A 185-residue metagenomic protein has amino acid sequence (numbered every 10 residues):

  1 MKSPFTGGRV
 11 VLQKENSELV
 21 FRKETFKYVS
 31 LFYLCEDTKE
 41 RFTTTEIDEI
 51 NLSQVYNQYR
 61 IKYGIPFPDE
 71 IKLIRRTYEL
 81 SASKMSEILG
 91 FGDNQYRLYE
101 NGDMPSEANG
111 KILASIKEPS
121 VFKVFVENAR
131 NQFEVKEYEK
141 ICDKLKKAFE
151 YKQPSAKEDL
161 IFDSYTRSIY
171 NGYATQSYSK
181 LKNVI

Functional and structural regions predicted by a protein language model:
M1-Q58: N-terminal cysteine/histidine-rich coordination modules
K2, A129-I185: Helix-turn-helix/homeodomain-like alpha-helical modules used for DNA recognition and transcription-factor dimerization
L52-R76: A short, Lys/Arg-rich alpha-helix, primarily the initiator
I74, I88, Y99: Residues in the recognition helix of alpha-helical DNA-binding motifs
E79-Q95: Short alpha-helical DNA-recognition segment
F91-P105: Recognition helix of helix-turn-helix/homeodomain-like DNA-binding domains that insert into the DNA major groove
G102-S115: Short, basic-rich loop-to-helix N-cap that marks the start of a DNA-contacting helix
P119-N128: Alpha-helical linker/edge segments of TPR/alpha-solenoid repeat scaffolds and analogous pre-/post-domain helices
